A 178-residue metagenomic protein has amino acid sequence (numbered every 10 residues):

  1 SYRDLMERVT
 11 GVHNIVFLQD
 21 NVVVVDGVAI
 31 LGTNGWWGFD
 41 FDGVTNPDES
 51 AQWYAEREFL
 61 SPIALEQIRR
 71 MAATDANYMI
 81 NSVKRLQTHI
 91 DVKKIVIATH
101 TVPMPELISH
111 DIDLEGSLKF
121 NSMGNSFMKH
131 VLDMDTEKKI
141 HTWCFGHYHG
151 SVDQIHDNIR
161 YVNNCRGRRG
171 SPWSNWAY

Functional and structural regions predicted by a protein language model:
S1-V12, V25, F41, I108-H110 (+2 more regions): Metal-dependent catalytic neighborhoods of phosphoester/phosphodiester hydrolases
V16-L18: A conserved beta-strand/loop element that lines the FAD pocket in flavoprotein oxidoreductases
N21, N34, C165: Residues at the C-termini of beta-strands that transition into short coil/loop
V22-G32, K93-K94, I155-R160: Beta-strand-turn-beta hairpins that frame and shape the catalytic cleft of phosphate-ester-processing enzymes
V24, N121-T142, Y148-Y178: Binuclear metal-dependent phosphoesterase catalytic core
I30, H100, H147, Y161: Divalent metal-coordination and catalytic microenvironments
L31-V96, T101-K119: Active-site-proximal loop/helix segment associated with metal-binding centers of metalloenzymes
V96, T142-W143: Hydrophobic "anchor" residues on beta-strands that sit immediately upstream of conserved functional sites
